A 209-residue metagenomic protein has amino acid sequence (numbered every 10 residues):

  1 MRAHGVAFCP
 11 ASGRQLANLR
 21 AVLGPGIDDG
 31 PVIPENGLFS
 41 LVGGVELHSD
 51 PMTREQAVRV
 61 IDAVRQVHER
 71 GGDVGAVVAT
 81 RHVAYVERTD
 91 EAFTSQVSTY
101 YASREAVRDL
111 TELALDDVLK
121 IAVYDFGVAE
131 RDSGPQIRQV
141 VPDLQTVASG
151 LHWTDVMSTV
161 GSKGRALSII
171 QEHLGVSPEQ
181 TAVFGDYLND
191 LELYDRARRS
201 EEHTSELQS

Functional and structural regions predicted by a protein language model:
R2-F93: Active-site phosphate-binding/coordination module
H4-C9, D28-G30, K120, E179-T181 (+1 more regions): Short active-site oxyanion
P10, P34, V183-G185, E202: Short beta-strand scaffold positions
L23, V42, L193-R196, S205: Short loop/helix-cap segments at secondary-structure boundaries that form the rim of catalytic
N36-L38, L151, S205: Short, acidic/turn-prone active-site loops that include or flank metal/cofactor- and phosphate-binding residues
V67, G71-F184, L188-R196: Conserved acidic, metal-coordinating active-site core of Asp-based, Mg2+-dependent phosphoryl-transfer enzymes
E202-S209: Conserved small/polar residues in nucleotide/adenosyl-binding loops
